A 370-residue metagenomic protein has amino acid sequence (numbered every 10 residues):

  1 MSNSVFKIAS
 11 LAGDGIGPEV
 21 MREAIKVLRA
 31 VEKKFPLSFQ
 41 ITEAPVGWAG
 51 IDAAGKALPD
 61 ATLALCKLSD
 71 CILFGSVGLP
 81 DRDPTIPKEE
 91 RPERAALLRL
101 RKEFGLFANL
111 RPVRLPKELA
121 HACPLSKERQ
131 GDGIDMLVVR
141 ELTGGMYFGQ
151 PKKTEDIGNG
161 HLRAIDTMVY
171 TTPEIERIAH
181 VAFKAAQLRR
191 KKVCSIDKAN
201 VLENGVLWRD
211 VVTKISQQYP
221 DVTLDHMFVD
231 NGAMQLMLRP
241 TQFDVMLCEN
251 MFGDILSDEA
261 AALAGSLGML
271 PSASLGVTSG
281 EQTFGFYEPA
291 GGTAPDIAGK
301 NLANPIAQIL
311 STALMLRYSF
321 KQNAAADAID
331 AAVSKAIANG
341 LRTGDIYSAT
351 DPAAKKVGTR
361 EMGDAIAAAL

Functional and structural regions predicted by a protein language model:
N3-I8: Extreme N-terminal starter segment of soluble prokaryotic enzymes
A9-K26, V31-E32, G158-D230, Q242: Glycine-rich phosphate/diphosphate-binding loop of Rossmann-like nucleotide-binding domains
D14-G17, D70, V139, A182 (+4 more regions): Buried hydrophobic positions in well-ordered alpha/beta secondary-structure cores of metabolic enzymes
R29-L37, L68-C71, K102-N109, L115 (+9 more regions): Generic secondary-structure signature for well-ordered alpha-helical cores
P36-D60, M234-L236: N-terminal beta-loop-helix "entrance" segment that forms/cooperates in small-molecule cofactor or anionic ligand
G50, M237-L341: Glycine-rich phosphate/nucleotide-binding loop
I51-I165, M251-G253: N-terminal glycine-rich phosphate/adenylate-binding segment common to multiple enzyme folds
T143-G144, G149-R189, V193, A199-V201 (+2 more regions): Glycine-rich phosphate/pyrophosphate-binding loop and the adjoining helix
